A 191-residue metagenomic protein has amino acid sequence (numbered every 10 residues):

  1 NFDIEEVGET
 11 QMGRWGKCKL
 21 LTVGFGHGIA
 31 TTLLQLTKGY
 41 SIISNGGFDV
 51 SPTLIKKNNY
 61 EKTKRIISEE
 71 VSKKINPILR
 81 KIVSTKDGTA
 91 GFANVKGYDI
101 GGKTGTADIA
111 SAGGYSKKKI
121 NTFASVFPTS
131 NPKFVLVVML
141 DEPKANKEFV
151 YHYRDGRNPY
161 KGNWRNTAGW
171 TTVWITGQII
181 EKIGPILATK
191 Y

Functional and structural regions predicted by a protein language model:
N1-D155, A168, T172: Beta-lactam-recognizing serine transpeptidase/beta-lactamase-like catalytic domain environment
Y60-T63, G156-Y191: Short, gly/Ser/Thr-rich active-site loops of penicillin-recognizing serine hydrolases
